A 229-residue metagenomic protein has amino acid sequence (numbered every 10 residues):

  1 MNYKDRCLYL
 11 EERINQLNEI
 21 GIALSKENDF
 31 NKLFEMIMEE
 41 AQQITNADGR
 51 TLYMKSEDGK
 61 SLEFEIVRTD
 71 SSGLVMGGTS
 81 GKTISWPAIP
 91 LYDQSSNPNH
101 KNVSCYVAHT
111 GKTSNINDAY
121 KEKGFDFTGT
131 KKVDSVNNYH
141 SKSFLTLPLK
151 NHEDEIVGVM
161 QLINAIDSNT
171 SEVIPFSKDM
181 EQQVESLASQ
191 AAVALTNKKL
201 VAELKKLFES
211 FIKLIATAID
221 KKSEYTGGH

Functional and structural regions predicted by a protein language model:
M1-C7, H140, E155-V157, I163-E185: Regulatory loop-to-helix N-cap segments in sensory/regulatory domains that couple ligand/signal detection
M1-M36, Q43-I44, L200-L214: Signal-transmission linkers at sensory-effector interfaces
G21-K26, I37-N46, L52-S56, I66 (+4 more regions): Short regulatory alpha-helical segment in sensory/regulatory domains of signaling proteins that mediates
T51-P98, K112, K121-E122, M160: GAF sensory/regulatory domain recognition with acknowledged cross-activation on helical regulatory dimers
N99-C105, K112-T113, N117-S143, A165-I174: Signal-transducing coupling segments at domain and membrane junctions
H109-T113, V159, Q182-A202, A218: Signal-transmission/dimerization alpha-helices at domain junctions
K142-E153, G158: A short, aliphatic-rich beta-strand micro-motif
L207-H229: Histidine- and acidic-residue-rich, metal-dependent catalytic cores
